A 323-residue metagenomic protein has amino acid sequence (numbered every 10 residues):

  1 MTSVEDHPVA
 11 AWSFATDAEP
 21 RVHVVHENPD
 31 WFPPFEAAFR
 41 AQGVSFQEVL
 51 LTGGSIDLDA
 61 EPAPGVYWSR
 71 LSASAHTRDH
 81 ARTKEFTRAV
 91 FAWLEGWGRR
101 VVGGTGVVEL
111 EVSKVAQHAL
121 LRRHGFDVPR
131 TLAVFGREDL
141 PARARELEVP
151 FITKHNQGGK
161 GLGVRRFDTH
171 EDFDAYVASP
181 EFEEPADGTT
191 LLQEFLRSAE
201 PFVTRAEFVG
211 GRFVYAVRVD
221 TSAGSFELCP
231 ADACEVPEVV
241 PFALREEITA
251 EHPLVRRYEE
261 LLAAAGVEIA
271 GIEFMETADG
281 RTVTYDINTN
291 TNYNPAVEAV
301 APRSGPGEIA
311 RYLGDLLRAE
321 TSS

Functional and structural regions predicted by a protein language model:
T2-A10, A15-T16, G96-G98, T105-P201 (+2 more regions): Active-site nucleotide/adenylate-binding loops and adjacent lid/helix of ATP-dependent enzymes
W12, E27-R130: Conserved N-proximal alpha/beta basic substrate-recognition cap immediately N-terminal to, or forming the N-lobe
D17-V22: Extreme N-terminal starter segment of soluble prokaryotic enzymes
S72-H76, N156-G158, N290: Short glycine-rich anion-binding loops that position phosphate/pyrophosphate groups of nucleotides and phosphorylated
F151, F213-Y215, A270, V283-Y285: Protein kinase-like catalytic core scaffold
R165-A264: Phosphate-binding site of ATP-dependent enzymes
A263-V267, E276-S323: C-terminal active-site "lid" helix and adjoining low-complexity regulatory extension at the edge of ATP-using catalytic
I272-F274: Hydrophobic residue at the +6 position relative to the catalytic HRD Asp in the kinase catalytic loop
